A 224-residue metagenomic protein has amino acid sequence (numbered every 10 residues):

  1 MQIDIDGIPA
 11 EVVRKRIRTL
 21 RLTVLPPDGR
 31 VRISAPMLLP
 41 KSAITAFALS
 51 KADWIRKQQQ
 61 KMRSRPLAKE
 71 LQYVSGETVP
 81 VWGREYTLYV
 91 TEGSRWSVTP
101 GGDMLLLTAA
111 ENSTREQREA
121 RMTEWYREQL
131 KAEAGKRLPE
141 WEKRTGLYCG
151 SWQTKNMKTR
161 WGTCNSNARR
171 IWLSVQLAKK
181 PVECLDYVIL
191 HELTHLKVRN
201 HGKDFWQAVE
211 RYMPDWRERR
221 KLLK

Functional and structural regions predicted by a protein language model:
M1-Y187, L196-K224: Active-site-proximal or metal-binding-adjacent scaffold patches in catalytic folds
E192: Walker B catalytic acidic pair
